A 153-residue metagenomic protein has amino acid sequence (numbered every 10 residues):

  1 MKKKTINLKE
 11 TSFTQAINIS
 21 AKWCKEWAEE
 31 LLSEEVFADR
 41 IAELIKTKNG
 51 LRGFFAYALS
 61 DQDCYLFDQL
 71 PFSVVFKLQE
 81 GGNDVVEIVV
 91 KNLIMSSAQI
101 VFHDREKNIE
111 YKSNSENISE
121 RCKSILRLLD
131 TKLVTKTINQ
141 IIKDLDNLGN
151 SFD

Functional and structural regions predicted by a protein language model:
K2-L31, L133-D153: Low-complexity intrinsically disordered segments
K4-S12, A16, S20, E34-G50 (+1 more regions): N-terminal alpha-helical interaction modules that lie
N7, A42, L78-V89: Short, solvent-exposed segments of well-ordered alpha helices
K22-K25, G53-D61, E87-D104: Short, hydrophobic/amphipathic alpha-helical patches that form generic packing surfaces within helical domains
E34-F37, I41, G81, R105-S115: Alpha-helical rod/repeat scaffolding segments in eukaryotic adaptors/tethers and long-chain four-helix cytokines
F37-Q79: A glycine-rich, hydrophobic loop/mini-helix early in the fold
V74-G82, A98, F102-D104: Short, flexible active-site loops
N92-D153: Conserved binding-pocket/active-site segment within a compact domain
